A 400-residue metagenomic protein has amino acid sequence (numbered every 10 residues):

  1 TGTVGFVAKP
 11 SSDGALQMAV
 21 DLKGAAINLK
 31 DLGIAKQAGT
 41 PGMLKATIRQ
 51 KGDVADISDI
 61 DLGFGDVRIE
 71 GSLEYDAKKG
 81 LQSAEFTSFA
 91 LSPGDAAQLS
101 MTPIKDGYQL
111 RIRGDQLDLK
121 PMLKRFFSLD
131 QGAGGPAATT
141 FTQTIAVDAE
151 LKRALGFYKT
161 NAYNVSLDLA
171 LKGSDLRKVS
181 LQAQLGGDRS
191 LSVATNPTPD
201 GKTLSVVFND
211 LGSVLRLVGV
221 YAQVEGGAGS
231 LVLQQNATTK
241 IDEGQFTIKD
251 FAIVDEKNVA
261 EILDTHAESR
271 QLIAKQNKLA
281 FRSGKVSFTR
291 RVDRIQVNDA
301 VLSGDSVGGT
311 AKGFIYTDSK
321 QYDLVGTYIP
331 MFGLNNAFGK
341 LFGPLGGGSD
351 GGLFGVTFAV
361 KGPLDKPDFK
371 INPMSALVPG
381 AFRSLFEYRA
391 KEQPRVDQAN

Functional and structural regions predicted by a protein language model:
T1-S58, S72-S283, S287-I295, V307-N400: Membrane-proximal interfacial segments on either side of biological membranes
L62-G65: A short, well-structured beta->alpha microelement
V301-S303: Short, glycine-rich nucleotide/cofactor-binding loops
